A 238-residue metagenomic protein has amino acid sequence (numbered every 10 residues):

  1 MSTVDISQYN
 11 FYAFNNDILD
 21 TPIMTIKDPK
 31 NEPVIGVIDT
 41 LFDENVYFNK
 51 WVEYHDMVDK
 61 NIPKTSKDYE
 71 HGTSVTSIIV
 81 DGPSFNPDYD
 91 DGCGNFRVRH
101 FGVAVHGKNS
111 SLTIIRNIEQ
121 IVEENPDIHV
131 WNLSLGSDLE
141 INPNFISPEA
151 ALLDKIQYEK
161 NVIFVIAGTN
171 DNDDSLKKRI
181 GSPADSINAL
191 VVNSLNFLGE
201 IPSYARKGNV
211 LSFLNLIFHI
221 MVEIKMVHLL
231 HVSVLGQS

Functional and structural regions predicted by a protein language model:
M1-K27: Autoinhibitory propeptides
D17-M24, G82-P83, R116-N117, E149-L152 (+2 more regions): Short alpha-helical segments and helix-capping/turn motifs at coil-helix boundaries
M24-H55, I62-S111, N161, S186-N188 (+2 more regions): Subtilisin-like serine protease catalytic core
P33, L41, Y47, R179-S238: Extracellular S/T/G-rich loop segment that most often corresponds to the catalytic His/Ser-adjacent loop
I38, F101, S134, V165-A167 (+2 more regions): Generic beta-strand/beta-sheet core signal
L41-D43, H106, S137-L139, N170-D173 (+2 more regions): Solvent-exposed loop/turn segments at secondary-structure junctions within structured extracellular/periplasmic domains
T76-V80, A150, D154, H219: Predominant activation on well-ordered alpha-helical scaffold segments within soluble catalytic domains
A104-A184: Substrate-binding/access-modulating region of protease and related hydrolase catalytic domains
